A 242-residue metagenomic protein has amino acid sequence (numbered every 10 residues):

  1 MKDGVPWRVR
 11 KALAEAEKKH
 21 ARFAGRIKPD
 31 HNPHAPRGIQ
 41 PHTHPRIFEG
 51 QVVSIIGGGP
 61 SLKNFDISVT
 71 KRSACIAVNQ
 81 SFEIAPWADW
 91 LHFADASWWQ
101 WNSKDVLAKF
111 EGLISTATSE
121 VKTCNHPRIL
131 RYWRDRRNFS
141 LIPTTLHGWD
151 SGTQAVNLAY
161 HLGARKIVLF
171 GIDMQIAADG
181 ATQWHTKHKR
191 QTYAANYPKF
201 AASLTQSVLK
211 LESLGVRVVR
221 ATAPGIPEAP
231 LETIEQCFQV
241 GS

Functional and structural regions predicted by a protein language model:
D3-S242: Metal-ion/cofactor- or nucleotide/acyl-coenzyme-handling active-site neighborhoods
